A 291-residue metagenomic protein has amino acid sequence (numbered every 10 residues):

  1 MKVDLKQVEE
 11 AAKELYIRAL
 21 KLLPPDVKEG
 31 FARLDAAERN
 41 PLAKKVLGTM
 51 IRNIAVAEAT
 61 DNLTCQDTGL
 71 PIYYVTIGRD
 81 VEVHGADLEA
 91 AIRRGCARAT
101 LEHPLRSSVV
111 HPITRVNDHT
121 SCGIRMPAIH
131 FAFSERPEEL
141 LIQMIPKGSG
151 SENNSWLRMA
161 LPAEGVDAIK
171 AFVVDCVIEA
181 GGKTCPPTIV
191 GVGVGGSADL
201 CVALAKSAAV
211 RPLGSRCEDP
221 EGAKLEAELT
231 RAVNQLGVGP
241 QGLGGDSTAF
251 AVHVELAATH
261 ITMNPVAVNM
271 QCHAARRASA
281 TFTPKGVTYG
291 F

Functional and structural regions predicted by a protein language model:
M1-V192, S197-F291: Non-transmembrane, aqueous-exposed alpha-helical and coiled segments at domain scale
